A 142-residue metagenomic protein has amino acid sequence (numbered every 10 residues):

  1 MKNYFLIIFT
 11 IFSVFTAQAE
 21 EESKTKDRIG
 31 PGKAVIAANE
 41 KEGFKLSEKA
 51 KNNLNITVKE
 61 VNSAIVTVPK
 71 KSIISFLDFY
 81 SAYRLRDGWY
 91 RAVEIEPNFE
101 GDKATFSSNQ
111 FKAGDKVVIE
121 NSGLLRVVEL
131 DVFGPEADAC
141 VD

Functional and structural regions predicted by a protein language model:
K2, T16-A19: Charged, compositionally biased non-catalytic regions
K2-I8: Sec-dependent signal peptide recognition, specifically the positively charged N-region followed immediately by
F9-A17: Hydrophobic h-region of N-terminal signal peptides that target proteins for export in Gram-negative bacteria
A19-N53, S81-D142: Short alpha-helical boundary/capping segments at helix-coil junctions
K51-P69: Short, glycine/small-residue-enriched coil/turn segments at secondary-structure junctions
N62-S63, F76, F99-G101: Short, ordered beta-strand-loop transition motifs
I65-T67, K71-W89: Mature extracytoplasmic domains of secretory-pathway proteins
